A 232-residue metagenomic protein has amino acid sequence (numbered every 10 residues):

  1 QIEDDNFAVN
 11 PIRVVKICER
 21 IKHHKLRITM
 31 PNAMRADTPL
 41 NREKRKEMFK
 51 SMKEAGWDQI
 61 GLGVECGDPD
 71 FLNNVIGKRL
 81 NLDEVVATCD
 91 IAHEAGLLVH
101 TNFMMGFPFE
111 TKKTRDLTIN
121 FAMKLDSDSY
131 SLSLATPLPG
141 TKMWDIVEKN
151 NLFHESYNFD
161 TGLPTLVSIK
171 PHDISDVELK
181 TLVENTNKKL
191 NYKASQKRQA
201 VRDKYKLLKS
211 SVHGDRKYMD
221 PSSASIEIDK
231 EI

Functional and structural regions predicted by a protein language model:
Q1-H100, M105: Conserved SAM/AdoMet-binding glycine-rich loop
I2, L26, W57, L97 (+5 more regions): Generic structural signal for secondary-structure transition and capping sites
I12, D70-V75, M105-K113, D128-N158 (+2 more regions): Flexible glycine/acidic-rich beta-alpha junction loops that bind and position SAM and/or redox cofactors in anaerobic
V15, K46, V86, D116-I119 (+1 more regions): Generic alpha-helical structural signal
E47-M48, P108-K124: Catalytic cores of alpha/beta
K50-S51, K78-L80, T118-N120, E148-N151: Short, hinge-like loop/turn segments at secondary-structure boundaries
K142-D145, S156, D160-I232: Radical SAM enzyme core and accessory elements
